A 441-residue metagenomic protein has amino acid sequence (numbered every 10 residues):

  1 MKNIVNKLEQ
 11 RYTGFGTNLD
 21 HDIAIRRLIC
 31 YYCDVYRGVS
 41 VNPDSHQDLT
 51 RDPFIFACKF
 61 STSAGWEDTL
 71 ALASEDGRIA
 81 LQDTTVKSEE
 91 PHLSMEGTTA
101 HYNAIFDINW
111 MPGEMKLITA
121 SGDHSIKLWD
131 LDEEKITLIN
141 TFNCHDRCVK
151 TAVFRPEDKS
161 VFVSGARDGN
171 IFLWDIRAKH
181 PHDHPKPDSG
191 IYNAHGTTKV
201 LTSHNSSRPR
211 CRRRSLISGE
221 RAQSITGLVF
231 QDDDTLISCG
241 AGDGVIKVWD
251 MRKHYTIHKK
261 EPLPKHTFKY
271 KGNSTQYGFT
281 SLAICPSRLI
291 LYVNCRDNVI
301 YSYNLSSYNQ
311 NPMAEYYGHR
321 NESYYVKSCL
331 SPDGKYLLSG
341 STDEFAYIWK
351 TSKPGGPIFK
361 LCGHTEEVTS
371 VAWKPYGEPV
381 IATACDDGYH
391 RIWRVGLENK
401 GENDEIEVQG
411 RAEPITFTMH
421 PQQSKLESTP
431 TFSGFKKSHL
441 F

Functional and structural regions predicted by a protein language model:
M1-D34, G38, H184, D188-S215 (+5 more regions): Terminal intrinsically disordered, low-complexity extensions flanking WD-repeat/beta-propeller proteins
F15-N42, E67-E96, D132: Beta-propeller domains
Y36-N42, L81-M95, Y102, E114 (+8 more regions): Per-blade loop-tip surfaces of WD-repeat and WD-like beta-propellers in eukaryotic adaptors/scaffolds
Q47-G77: Beta-strand-rich domains and repeat architectures in extracellular enzymes and scaffolds, especially beta-propellers
K59-E67, I108-E114, V153-K159, A222 (+5 more regions): Loop/turn segments within WD40 beta-propeller blades
G65-A71, E114-I118, I139-N140, D158-V163 (+7 more regions): Structural hallmark of WD40 beta-propellers
A73-D76, A120-D123, G165-D168, I176 (+4 more regions): Conserved strand-to-loop turn within each blade of WD40 beta-propeller repeats
